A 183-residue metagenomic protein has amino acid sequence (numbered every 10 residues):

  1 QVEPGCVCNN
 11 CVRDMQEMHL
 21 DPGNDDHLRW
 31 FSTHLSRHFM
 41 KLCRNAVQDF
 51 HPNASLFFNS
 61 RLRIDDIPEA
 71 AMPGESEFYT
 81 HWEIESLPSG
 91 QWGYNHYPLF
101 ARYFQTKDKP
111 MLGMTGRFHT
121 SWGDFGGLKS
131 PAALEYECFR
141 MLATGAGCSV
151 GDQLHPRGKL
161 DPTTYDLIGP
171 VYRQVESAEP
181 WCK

Functional and structural regions predicted by a protein language model:
Q1-G23, P73-S76: Aromatic- and acidic-residue-enriched segments that line the glycan-binding/catalytic groove of carbohydrate-active
D25, R29-D66, E75-K183: Carbohydrate-binding surfaces of carbohydrate-active enzymes
